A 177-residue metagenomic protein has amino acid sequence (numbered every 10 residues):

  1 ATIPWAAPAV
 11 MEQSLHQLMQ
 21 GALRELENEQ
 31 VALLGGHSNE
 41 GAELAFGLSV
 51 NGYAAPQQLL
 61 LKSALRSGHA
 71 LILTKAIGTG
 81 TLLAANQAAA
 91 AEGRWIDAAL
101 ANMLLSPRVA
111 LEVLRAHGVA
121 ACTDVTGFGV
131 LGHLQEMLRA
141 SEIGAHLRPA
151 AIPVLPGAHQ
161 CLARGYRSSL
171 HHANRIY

Functional and structural regions predicted by a protein language model:
A1-Y177: Helix-biased detector of long, well-ordered alpha-helical tracts
